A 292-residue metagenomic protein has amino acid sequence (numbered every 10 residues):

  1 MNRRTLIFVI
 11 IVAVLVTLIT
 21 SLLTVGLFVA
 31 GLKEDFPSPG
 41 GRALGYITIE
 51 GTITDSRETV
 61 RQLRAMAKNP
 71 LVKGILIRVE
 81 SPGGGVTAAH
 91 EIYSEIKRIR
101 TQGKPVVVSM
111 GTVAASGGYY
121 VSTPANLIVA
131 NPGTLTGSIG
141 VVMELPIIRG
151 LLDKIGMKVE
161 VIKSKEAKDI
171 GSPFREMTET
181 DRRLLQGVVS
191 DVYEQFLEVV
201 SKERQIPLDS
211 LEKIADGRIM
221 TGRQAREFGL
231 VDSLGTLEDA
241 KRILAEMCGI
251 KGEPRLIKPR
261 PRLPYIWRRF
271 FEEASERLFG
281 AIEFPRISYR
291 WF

Functional and structural regions predicted by a protein language model:
M1-V108, V113-A114, L127-A130, E144-F292: N-terminal organellar transit peptides
G118: Pocket-flanking alpha-helical
V121-S122, A225: Hydrophobic/aromatic residues within transmembrane alpha-helices of multi-pass small-molecule transporters
A125-V141: Zinc-dependent metallopeptidase catalytic helix centered on the HExxH motif and its immediate flanking segment
